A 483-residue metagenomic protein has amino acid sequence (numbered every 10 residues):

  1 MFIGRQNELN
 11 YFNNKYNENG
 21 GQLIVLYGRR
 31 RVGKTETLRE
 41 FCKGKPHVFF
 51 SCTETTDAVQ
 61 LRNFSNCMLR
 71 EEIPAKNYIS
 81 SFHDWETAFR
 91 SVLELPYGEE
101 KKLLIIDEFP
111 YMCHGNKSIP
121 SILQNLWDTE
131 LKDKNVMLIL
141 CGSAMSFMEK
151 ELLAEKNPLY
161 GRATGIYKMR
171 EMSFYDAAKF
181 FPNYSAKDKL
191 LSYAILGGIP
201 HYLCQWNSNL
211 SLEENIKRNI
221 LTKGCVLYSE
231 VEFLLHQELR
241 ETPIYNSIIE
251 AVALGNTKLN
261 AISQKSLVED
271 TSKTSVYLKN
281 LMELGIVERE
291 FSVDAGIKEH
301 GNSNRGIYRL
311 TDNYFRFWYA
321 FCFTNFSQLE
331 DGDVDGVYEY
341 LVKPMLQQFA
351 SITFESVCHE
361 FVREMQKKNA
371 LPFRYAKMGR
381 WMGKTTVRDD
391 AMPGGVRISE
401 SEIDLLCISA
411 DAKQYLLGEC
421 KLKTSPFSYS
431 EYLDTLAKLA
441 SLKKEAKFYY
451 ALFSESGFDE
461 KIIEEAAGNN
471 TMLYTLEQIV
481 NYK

Functional and structural regions predicted by a protein language model:
M1-G336: Phosphate-binding site recognition
G306-K483: A cross-kingdom feature that marks ATP-driven nucleic-acid transaction machinery
